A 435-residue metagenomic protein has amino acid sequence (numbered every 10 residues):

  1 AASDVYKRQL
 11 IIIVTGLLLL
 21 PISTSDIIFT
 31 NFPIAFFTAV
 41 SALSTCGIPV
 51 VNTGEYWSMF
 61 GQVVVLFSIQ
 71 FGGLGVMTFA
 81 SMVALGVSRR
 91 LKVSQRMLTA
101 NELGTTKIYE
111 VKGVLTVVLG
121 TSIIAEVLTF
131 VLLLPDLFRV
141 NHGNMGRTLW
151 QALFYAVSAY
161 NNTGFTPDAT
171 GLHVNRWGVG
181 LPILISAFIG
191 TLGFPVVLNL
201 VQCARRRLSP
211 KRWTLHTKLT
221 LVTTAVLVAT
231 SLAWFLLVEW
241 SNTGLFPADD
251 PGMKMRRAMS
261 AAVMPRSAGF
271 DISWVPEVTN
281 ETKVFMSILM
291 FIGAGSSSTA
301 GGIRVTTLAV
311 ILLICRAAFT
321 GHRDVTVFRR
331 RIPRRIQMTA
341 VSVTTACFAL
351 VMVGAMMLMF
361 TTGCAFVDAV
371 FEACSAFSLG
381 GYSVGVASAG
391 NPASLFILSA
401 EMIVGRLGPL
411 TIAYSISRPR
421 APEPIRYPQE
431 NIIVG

Functional and structural regions predicted by a protein language model:
A1-G435: Membrane-proximal intracellular helices of multi-pass ion channels
